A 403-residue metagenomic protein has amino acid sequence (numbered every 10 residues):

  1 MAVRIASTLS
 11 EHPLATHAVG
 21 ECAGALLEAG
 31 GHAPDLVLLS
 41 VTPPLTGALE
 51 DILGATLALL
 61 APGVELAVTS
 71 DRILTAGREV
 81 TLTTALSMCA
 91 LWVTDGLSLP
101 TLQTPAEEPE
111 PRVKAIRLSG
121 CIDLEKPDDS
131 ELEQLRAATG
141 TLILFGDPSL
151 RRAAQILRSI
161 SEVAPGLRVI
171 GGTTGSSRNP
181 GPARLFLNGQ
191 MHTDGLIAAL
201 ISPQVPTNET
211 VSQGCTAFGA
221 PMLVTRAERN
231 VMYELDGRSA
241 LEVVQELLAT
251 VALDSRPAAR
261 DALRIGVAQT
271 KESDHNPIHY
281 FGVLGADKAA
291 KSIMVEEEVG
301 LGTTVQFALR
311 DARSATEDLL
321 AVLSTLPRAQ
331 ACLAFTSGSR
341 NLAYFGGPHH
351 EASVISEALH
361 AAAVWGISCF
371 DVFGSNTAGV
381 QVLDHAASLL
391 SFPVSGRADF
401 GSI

Functional and structural regions predicted by a protein language model:
M1-L57, P62-A362, I367-I403: Small-residue-enriched flexible segments
